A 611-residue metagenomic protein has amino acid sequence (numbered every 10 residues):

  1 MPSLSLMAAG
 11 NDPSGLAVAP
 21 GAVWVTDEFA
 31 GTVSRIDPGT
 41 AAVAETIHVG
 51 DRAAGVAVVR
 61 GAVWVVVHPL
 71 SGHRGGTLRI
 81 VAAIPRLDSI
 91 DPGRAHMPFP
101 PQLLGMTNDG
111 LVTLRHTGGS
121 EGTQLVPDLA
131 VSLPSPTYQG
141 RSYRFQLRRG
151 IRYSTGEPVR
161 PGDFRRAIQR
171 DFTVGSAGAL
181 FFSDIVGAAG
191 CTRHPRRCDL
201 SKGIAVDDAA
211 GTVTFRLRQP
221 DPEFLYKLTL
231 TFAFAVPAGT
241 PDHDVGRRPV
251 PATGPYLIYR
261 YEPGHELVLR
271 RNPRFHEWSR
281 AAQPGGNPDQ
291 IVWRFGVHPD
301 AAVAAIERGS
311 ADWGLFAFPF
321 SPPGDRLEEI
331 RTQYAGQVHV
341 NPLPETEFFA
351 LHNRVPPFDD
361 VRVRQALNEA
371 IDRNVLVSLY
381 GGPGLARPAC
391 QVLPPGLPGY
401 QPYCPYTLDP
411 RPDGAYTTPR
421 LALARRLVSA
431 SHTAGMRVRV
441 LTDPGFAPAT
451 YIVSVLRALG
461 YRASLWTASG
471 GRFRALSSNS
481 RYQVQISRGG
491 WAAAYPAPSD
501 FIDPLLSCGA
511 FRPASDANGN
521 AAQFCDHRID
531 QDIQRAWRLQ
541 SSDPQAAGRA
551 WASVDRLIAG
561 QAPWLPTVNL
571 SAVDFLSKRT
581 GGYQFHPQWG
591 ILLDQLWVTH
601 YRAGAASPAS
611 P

Functional and structural regions predicted by a protein language model:
I80, R425-A493, A572: Ligand/substrate-recognition segments at binding pockets and active sites
V81-Y138, Q169, P249-P251: N-terminal lobe/hinge region of extracytoplasmic solute-binding protein
R115-S120, P220-Q290, H298-A301, L421-A422 (+2 more regions): Gly/Pro-rich hinge or "lid" segments in bacterial periplasmic/extracellular proteins
Q146, R165, T173-A238, R260-E262: Surface-exposed binding/hinge segments that line and control ligand-binding clefts or catalytic entry sites
V206, Q365, V377-Y380, P410-T417 (+4 more regions): Extracytoplasmic/peripheral linker and loop segments enriched in polar/acidic and small residues with frequent Thr/Pro
Y256, G384-L427, T442, A447 (+1 more regions): Structural transition elements
Y259-R270, V292-V355, S378-L379, T450: Extracellular/periplasmic solute-recognition and catalytic clefts
R354, F358-Y400, I558-P563: Periplasmic-binding protein-like
